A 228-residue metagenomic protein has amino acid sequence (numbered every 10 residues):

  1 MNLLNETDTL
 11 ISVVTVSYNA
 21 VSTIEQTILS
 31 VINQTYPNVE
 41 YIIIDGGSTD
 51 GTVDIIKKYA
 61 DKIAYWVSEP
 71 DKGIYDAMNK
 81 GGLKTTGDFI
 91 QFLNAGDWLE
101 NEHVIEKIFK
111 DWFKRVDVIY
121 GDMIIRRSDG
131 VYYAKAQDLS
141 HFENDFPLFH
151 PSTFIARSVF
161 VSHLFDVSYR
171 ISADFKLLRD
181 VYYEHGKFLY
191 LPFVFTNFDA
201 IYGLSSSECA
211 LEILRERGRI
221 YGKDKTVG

Functional and structural regions predicted by a protein language model:
M1-N33: N-proximal low-complexity "stem/linker" segments adjacent to membrane-targeting elements
S22-E25, D50-K58: Acidic helix N-cap motif at the loop->helix transition within catalytic regions of sugar-transfer enzymes
P37, D45-D54, N94: A conserved acidic beta->alpha catalytic loop
G51-T52, M78, N101-K107, G130 (+3 more regions): Acidic donor-diphosphate engagement hotspot in glycosyltransferases and nucleotidyltransferases that stabilizes
S68-T85: Glycine-rich, basic loop-to-helix element that forms the pyrophosphate-binding segment of sugar-nucleotide handling
I90: Short aromatic/hydrophobic "clamp" motif used to bind/position activated sugar donors
W98, E102-Y132: Conserved donor NDP-sugar-binding/catalytic core segment of glycosyltransferases
G121, Y132-I220: Conserved nucleotide-sugar donor-binding catalytic segment
